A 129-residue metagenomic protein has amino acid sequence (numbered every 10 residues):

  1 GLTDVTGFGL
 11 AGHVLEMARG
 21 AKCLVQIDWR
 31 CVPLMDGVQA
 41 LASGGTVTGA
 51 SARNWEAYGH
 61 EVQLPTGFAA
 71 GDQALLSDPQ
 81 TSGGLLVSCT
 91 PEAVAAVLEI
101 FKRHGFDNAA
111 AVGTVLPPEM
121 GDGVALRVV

Functional and structural regions predicted by a protein language model:
L2-V129: Glycine-/charge-enriched secondary-structure boundary and capping motifs
